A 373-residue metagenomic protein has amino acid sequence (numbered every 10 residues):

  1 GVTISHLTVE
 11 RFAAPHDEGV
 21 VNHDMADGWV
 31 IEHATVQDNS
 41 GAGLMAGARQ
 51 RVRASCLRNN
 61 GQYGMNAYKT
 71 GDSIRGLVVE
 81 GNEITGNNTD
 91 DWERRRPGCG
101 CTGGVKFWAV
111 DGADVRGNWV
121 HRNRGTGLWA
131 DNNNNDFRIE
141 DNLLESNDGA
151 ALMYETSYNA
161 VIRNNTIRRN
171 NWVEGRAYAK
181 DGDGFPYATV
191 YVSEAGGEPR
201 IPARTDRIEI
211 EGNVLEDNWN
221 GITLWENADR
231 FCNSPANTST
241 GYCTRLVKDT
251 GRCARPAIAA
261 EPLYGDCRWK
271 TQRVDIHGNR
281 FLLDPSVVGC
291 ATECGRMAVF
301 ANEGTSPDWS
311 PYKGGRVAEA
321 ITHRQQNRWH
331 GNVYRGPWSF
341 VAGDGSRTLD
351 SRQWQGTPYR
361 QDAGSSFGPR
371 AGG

Functional and structural regions predicted by a protein language model:
G1-G373: Extracellular parallel beta-helix/beta-solenoid repeat domains
